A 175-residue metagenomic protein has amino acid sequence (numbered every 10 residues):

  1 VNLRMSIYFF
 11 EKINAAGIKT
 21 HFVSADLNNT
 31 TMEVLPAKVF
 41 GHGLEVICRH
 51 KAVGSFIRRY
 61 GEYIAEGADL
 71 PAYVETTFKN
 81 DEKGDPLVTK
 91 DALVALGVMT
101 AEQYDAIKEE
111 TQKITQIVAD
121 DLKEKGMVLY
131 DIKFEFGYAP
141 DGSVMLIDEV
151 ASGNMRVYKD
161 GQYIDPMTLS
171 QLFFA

Functional and structural regions predicted by a protein language model:
V1-F78: Active-site loop/lid in soluble adenylation, ligation, and acyl-transfer enzymes
F10, K90, A119: Short glycine-/small-residue-rich flexible loop motifs, especially phosphate/cofactor-binding loops
N14, V94, K123: Short polybasic/polar patches that bind polyanions
H21-D26, K123-G137: A short glycine-rich, hydrophobically flanked beta-strand micro-motif that places a catalytic Asp/Glu for divalent metal
C48, L129-E149: Conserved metal-phosphate-binding beta-hairpin within the catalytic cores of diverse ATP-dependent phosphoryl-transfer
P71-A101: Residues forming anionic-ligand binding surfaces in small-molecule and nucleic-acid pockets of primarily soluble enzymes
M99-Y130: A long amphipathic alpha-helix within ATP-dependent nucleotide-binding catalytic cores
V150-A175: C-terminal helix-cap and adjacent tail motif
